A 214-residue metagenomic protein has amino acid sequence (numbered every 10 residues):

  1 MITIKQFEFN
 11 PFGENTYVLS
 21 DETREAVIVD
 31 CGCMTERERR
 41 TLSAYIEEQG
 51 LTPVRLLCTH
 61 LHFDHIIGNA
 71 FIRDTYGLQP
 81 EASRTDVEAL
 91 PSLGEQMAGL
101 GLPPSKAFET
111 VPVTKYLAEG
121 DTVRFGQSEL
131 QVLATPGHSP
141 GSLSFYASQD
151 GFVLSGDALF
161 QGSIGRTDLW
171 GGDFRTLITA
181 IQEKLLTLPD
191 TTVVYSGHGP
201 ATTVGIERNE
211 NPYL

Functional and structural regions predicted by a protein language model:
I2-Q49, S144-S155: Conserved beta-strand hairpin/beta-sheet module of binuclear metal-dependent hydrolase folds, prominently
T3-K5, T52, Q79, K115 (+2 more regions): Conserved beta-strand segments of alpha/beta enzyme cores
F7-E8, P112-T114, A134-P136: Short Gly/Pro-enriched turn/cap motifs at secondary-structure boundaries
L19, T59, T135: Conserved S/T- and glycine-rich ATP-binding loop of Class I adenylate-forming
V27, L57, P80, L154 (+1 more regions): Residue-level marker for buried hydrophobic side chains located in beta-strands that build the well-ordered beta-sheet
C33-M34, E95-G99, T122-Y213: Metallo-beta-lactamase
M34-R124, E210-Y213: Active-site HxH/HxHxD metal-binding segment of metal-dependent hydrolases
